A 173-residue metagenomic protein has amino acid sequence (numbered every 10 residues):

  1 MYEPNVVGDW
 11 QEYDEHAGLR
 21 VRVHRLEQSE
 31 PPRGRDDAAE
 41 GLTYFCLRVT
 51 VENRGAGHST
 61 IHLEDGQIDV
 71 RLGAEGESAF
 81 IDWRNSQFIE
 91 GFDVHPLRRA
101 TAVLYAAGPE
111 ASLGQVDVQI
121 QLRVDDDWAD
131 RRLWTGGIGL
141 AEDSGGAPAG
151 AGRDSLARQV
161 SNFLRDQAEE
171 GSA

Functional and structural regions predicted by a protein language model:
M1-A173: Conserved functional micro-motifs across diverse proteins
